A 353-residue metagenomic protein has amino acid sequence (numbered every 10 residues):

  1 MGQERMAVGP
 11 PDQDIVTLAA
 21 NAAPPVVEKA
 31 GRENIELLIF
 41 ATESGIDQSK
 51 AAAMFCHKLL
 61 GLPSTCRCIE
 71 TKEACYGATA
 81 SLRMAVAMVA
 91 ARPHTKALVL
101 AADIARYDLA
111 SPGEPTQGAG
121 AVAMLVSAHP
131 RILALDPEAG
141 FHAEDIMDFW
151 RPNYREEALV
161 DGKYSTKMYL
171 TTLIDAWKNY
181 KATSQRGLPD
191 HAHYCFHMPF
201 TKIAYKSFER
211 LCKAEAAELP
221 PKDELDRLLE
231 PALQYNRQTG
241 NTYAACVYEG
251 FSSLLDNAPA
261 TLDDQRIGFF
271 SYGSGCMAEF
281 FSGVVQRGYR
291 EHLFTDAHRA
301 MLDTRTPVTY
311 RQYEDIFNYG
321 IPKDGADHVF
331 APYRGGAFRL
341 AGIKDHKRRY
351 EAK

Functional and structural regions predicted by a protein language model:
M1-I15, S111-T171, F281-K353: Condensing-enzyme catalytic core mediating Claisen C-C bond formation in acyl metabolism
G2-T17, S44-K96, A102, K213-C246: Conserved catalytic cysteine-centered active-site region of acyl-thioester-dependent Claisen-condensing enzymes
A22-E36, I174-A192, L254-T261: Phosphate/pyrophosphate-binding loops at sites that engage ATP/ADP/AMP, CoA/4′-phosphopantetheine, polyphosphate
E36-S44, E70, Y194-C195: Short glycine-rich or small-residue beta-strand-to-loop segments that form or flank ligand, phosphate, metal/Fe-S
S49-A52, R83, D108-E114, D136-E138 (+3 more regions): Short acidic, glycine/serine/threonine-rich loops at helix termini
A90-A123: Flexible, glycine-rich active-site loops centered on histidine and acidic residues that chelate a metal or position
K163-C212, A232-G240: A conserved active-site cap/scaffold subdomain adjacent to cofactor or substrate pockets
S252-L302: Catalytic phosphate/nucleotide-handling subdomain of diverse soluble enzymes
